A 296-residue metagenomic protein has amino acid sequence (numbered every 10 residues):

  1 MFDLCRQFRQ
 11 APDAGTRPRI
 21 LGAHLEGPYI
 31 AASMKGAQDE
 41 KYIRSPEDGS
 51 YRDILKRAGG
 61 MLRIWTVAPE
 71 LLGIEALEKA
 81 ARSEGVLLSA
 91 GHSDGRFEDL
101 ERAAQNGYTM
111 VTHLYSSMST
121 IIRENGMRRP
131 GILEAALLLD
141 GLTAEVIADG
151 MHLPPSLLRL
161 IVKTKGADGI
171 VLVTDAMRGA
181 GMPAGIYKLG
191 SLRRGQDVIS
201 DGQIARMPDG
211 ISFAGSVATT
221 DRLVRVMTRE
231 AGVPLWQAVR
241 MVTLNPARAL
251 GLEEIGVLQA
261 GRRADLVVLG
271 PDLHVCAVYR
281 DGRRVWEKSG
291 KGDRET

Functional and structural regions predicted by a protein language model:
M1-A14, E78-L87, V162-G169, P234 (+1 more regions): Short, electropositive alpha-helical surface patch
M1-M61: Divalent-metal coordination cores built from histidine and acidic residues
P18, G60, N106, D168 (+3 more regions): Structured loop/turn residues at beta-strand edges in well-structured enzyme cores
L25, A81, V111, M227 (+1 more regions): Conserved, mostly hydrophobic/aromatic
I30-S33, S119, G181, E287: Conserved protein kinase catalytic core
R52, K56-A184: Active-site core of metal-dependent hydrolases
R128-V146, G150, V162-T174, G179-L269: His/Asp/Glu-enriched, well-ordered alpha-helical/loop segment that forms or immediately abuts the divalent-metal
R248, V257-E295: C-terminal cap of metal-dependent C-N hydrolases
